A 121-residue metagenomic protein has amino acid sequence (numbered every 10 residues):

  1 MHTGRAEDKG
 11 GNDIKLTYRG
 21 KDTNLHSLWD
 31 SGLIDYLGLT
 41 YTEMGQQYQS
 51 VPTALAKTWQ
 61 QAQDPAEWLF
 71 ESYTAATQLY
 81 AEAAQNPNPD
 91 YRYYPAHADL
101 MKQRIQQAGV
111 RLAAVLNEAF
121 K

Functional and structural regions predicted by a protein language model:
M1-G11: Active-site beta-strand/loop microenvironment that shapes enzyme catalytic pockets
K15-R104: An amphipathic alpha-helical core segment
G32-D35, V115-A119: Structured segments of extracytoplasmic/periplasmic soluble domains in secreted or envelope-associated proteins
I105, G109: C-terminal substrate/ligand-recognition segments
L112: Divalent metal-coordination and catalytic microenvironments
